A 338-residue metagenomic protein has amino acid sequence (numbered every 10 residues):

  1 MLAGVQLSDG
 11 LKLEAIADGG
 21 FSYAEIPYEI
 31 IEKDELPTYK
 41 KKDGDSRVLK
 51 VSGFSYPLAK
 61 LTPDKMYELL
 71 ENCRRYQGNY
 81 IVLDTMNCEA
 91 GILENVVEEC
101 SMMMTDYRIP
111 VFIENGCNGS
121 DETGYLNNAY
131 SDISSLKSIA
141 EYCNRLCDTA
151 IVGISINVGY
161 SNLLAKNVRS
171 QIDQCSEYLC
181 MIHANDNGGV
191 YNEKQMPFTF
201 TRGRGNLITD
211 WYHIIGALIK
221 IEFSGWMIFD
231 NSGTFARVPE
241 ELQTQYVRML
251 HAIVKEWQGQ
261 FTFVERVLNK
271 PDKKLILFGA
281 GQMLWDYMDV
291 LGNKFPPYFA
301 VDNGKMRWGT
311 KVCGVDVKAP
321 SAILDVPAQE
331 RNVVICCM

Functional and structural regions predicted by a protein language model:
M1-N79, I109, D148-I151, K255: N-terminal pre-domain/capping segments
L7-L13, I26-T38, P57-K65, M86-L93 (+6 more regions): Acidic-and-aromatic substrate-binding clefts and catalytic sites of carbohydrate-active enzymes
E14, D34-D45, E68-R74, N95-M103 (+3 more regions): Short amphipathic alpha-helices and their capping/turn segments at secondary-structure boundaries
F21, L179, S224, F295-P297: Core-facing hydrophobic residues within beta-strands of well-ordered domains
E25, I81-V82, F112, S155 (+2 more regions): Conserved beta-strand positions in the central sheet of alpha/beta enzyme cores
L58-G153, L163, R248, V254-F261: Active-site acidic/histidine proton-transfer and metal-coordination neighborhood in alpha/beta enzyme cores
P63, E122-I133, Y160-S224, C313-A319: Gly/Pro-rich active-site loop or hairpin
E241-M338: Hydrophobic, well-ordered beta-alpha structural blocks that scaffold small-molecule cofactor pockets
